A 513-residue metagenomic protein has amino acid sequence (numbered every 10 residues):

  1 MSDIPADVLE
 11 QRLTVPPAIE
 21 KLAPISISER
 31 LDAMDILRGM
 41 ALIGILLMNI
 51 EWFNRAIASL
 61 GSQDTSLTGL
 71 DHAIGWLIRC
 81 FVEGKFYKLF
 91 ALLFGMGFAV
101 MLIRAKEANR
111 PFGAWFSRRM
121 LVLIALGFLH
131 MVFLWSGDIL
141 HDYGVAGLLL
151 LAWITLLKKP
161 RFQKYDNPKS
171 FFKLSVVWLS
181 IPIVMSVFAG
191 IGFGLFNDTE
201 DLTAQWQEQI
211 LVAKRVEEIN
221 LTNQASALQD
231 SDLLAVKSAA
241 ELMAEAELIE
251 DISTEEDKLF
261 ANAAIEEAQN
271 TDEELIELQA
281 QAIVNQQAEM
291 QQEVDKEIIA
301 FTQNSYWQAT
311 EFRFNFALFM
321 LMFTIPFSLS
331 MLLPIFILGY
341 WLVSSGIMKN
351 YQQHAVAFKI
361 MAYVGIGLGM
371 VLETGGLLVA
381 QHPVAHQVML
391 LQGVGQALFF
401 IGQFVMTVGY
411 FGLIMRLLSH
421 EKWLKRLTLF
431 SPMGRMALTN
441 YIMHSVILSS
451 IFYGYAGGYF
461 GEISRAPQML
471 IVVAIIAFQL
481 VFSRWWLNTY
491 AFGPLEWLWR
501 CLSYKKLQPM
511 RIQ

Functional and structural regions predicted by a protein language model:
S2-Q513: Alpha-helical transmembrane segments and their immediate juxtamembrane cytosolic regions
